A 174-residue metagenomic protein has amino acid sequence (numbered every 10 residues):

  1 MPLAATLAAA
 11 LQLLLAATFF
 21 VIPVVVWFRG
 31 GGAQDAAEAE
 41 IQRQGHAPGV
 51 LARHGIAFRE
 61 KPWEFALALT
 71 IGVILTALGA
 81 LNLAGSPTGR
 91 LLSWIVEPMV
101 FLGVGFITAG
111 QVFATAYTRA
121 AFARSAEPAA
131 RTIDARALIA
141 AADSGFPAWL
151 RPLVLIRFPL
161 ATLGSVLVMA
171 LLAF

Functional and structural regions predicted by a protein language model:
M1-F174: Topology signature of small-to-medium multi-pass alpha-helical membrane proteins
